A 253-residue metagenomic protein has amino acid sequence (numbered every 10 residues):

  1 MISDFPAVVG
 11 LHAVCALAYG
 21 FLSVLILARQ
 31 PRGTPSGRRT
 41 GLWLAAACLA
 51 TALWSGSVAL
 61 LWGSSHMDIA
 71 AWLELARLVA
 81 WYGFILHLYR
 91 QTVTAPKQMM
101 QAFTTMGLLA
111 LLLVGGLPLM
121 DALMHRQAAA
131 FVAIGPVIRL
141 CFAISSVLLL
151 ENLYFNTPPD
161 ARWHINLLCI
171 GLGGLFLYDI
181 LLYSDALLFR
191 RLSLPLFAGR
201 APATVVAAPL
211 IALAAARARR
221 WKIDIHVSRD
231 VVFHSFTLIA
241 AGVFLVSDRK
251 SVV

Functional and structural regions predicted by a protein language model:
I2-G20, T34-V147, I165-Y178, L194-A208: Individual alpha-helical transmembrane segments in multi-pass integral membrane proteins
F21-L25, G83-L88, F142-P159, L182 (+1 more regions): Alpha-helical transmembrane segments in multipass membrane proteins, preferentially the mid-helix core
V24-T34, A59-G63, L153-T157, L187: Secondary-structure edge/capping motif, primarily at the C-terminal ends of alpha-helices and the immediately following
M99-M100, Y154-G173, R220-A240: Membrane-helix boundary/juxtamembrane motif in polytopic membrane proteins
L175-L188, L192, A198-D224, L238-R249: C-terminal transmembrane-bundle signature of multipass membrane proteins, characterized by strong activation on
V252-V253: Conserved small/polar residues in nucleotide/adenosyl-binding loops
